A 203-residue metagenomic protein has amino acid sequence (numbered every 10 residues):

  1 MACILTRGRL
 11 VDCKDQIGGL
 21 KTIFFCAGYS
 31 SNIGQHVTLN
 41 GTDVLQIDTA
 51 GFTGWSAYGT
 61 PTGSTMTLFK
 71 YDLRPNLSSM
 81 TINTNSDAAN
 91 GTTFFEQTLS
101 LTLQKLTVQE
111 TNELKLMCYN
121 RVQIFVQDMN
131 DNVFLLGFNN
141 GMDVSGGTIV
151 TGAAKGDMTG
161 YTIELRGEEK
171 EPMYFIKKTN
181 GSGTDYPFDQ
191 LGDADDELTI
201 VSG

Functional and structural regions predicted by a protein language model:
M1-C3, G203: Classical N-terminal secretory signal peptides
C3-Q97, G141-K155: Solvent-exposed edge beta-strands and adjacent loop segments that serve as assembly or binding interfaces
L10-Q16, G28-Y29, N76, Q104-V108 (+5 more regions): Generic structural motif
T22-G28, L101, I163-G167: Short beta-strand element of the conserved SAM-dependent methyltransferase core
G41-V44, T49, L73, M129 (+3 more regions): Short linear motifs in intrinsically disordered/low-complexity regions
D72-M142: Structured, beta-strand-rich domain cores that present glycine/charged loop surfaces used to bind extended ligands
G141-G203: Mixed-charge, glycine-accented linear interaction segment located at domain edges/termini
